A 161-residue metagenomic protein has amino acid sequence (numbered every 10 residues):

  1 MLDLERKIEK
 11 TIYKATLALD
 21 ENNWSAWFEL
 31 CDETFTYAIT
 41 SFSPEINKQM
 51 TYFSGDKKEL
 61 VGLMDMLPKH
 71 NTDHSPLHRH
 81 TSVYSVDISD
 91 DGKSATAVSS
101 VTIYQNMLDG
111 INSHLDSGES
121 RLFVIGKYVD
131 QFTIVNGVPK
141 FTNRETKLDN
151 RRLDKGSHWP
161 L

Functional and structural regions predicted by a protein language model:
M1-E33, Y37: Short, low-complexity N-terminal intrinsically disordered segments enriched in polar/charged residues
D3, K48, S120: Conserved aromatic-histidine-acidic binding/catalytic patches
A15, W27, L60, A97 (+1 more regions): Hydrophobic pocket/interface hotspot
E33-S100: A solvent-exposed, acidic/Ser-Thr-rich amphipathic alpha-helical stretch
H78, S85-L161: A beta-strand edge to alpha-helix "cap/lid" segment located at domain peripheries
